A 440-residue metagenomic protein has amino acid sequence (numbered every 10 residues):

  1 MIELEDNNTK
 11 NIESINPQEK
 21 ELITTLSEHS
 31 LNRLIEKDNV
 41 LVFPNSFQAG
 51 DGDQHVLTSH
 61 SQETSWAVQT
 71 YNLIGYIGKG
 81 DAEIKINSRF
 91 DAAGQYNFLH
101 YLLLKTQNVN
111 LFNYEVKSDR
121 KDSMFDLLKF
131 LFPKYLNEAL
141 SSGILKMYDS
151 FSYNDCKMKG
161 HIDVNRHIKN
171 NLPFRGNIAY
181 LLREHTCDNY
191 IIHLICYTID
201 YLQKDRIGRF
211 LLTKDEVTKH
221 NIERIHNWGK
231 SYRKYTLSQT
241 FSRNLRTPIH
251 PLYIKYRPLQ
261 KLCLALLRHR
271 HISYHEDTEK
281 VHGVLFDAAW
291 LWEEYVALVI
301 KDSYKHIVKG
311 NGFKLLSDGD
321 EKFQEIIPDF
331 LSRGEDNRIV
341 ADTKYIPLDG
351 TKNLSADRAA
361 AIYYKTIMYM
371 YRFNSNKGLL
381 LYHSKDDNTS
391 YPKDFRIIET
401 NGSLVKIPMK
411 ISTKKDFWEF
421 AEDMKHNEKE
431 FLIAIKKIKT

Functional and structural regions predicted by a protein language model:
M1-N244, K255-S273, K437-T440: Terminal, charged accessory segments of proteins
M1-Q48, I272, E276-T440: Catalytic core segments in nucleotide and nucleic-acid processing enzymes
E115, R246, E279-G283: Short hinge/gating elements
